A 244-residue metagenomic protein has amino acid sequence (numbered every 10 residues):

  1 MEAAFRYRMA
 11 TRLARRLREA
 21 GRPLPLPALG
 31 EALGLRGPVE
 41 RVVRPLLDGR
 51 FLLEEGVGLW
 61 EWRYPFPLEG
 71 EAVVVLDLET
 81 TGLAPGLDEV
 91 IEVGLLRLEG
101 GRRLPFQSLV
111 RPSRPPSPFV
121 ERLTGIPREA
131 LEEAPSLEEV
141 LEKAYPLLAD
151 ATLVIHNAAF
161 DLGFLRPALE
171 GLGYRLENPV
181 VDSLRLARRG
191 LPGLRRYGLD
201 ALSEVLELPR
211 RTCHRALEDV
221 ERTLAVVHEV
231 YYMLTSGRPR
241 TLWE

Functional and structural regions predicted by a protein language model:
M1-M9, R36-G70: Charged low-complexity interaction tracts in eukaryotic proteins
E2-R8, R12, L24, W60-E61 (+1 more regions): Acidic two-metal-ion nuclease catalytic site recognized across multiple nuclease folds, prominently DnaQ/RNase D-T
R12-A20: Short amphipathic alpha-helical elements of helix-turn-helix/winged-helix folds
R22-L33: Short acidic, hydrophobic short linear motifs in intrinsically disordered regions
E61-R63, E69-R166, E170-N178, P192-R196 (+1 more regions): Conserved non-catalytic scaffold segment of RNase H-like nuclease domains
T80-G82, R185, R222: Short, glycine/acidic-enriched loop or turn micro-motifs at the edges of active sites
N178-R188: A short, structured active-site edge motif that brings together acidic residues
R215-H228: Acidic, divalent-metal-coordinating active-site segment for phosphoryl/phosphodiester hydrolysis, typified by short
